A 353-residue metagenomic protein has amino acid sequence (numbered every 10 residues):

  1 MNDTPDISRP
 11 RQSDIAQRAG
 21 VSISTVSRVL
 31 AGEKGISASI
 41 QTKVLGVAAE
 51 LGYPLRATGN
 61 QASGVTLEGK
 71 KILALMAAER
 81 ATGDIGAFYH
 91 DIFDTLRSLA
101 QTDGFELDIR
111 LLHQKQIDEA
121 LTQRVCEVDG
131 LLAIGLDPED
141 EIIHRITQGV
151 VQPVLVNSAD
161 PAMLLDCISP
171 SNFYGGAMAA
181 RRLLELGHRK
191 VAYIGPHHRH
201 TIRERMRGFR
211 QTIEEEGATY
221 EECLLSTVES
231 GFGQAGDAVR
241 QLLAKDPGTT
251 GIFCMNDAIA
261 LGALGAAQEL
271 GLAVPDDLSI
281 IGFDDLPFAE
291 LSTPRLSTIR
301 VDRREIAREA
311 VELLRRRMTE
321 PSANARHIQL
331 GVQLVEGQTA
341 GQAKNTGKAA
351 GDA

Functional and structural regions predicted by a protein language model:
M1-I7, R18, E50-L51, L55-A57 (+5 more regions): Bacterial carbohydrate/catabolite-sensing allosteric modules
N2-R11, A49-A87: N-terminal helix-turn-helix/winged-helix DNA-binding helices and compositionally similar short basic alpha-helical
I15-A16, V26: Short alpha-helical "recognition helix" segments of helix-turn-helix
L30, A48: DNA major-groove recognition helix of helix-turn-helix
I36-T42, P275: Short, Lys/Arg-enriched C-terminal cap helix and immediately downstream tail that follows
S98-D137: Central regulatory/effector-binding core of bacterial HTH transcription factors
